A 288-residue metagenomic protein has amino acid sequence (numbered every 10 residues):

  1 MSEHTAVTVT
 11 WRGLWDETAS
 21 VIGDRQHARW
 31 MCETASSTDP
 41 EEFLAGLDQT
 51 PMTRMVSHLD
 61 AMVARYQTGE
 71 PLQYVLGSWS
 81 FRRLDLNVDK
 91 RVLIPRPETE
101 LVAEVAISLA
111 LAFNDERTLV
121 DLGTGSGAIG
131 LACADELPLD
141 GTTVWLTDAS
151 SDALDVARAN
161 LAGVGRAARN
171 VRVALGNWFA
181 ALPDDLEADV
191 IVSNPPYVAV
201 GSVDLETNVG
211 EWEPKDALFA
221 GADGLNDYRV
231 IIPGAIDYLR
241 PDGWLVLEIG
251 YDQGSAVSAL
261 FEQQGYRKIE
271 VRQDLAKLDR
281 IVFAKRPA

Functional and structural regions predicted by a protein language model:
M1-Q49: Non-catalytic accessory regions of SAM-dependent methyltransferases
W30-S108: Conserved AdoMet
M31, G69, T99, I129 (+6 more regions): Residue-level signal for inorganic ion chemistry
Q73, V198, D252: Active-site beta-alpha loop architecture of Rossmann-like, nucleotide-cofactor-dependent enzymes
D85, T143, N170-R172, R267-E270: Conserved beta-strand segments of alpha/beta enzyme cores
L101-D204: Conserved SAM/SAH cofactor-binding pocket of Class I
Y197-D227: Mobile active-site "lid"/loop adjacent to the S-adenosyl-L-methionine
A222-K285: Conserved Class I SAM-dependent methyltransferase catalytic core
